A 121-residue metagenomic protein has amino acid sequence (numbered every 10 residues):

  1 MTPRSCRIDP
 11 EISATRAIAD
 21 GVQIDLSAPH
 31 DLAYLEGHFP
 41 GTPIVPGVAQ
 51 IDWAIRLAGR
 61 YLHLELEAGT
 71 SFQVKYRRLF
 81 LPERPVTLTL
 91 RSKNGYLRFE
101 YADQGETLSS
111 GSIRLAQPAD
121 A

Functional and structural regions predicted by a protein language model:
M1-D9, R77-R84: Short, solvent-exposed secondary-structure boundary motifs
P3-V45: Catalytic strand-loop segment that frames the active site of acyl-thioester-processing enzymes
I8-E11, A17-V22, P82, T89-A121: HotDog/MaoC-like acyl-thioester-processing domains
L26-A28, Y76, L115: Hydrophobic residues in beta-strands and at strand termini
F39-I44, W53, F99-Y101: Bulky hydrophobic/aromatic packing residues
I55-K93: Hydrophobic beta-strand-centered segment that forms part of the acyl-chain substrate-binding groove
